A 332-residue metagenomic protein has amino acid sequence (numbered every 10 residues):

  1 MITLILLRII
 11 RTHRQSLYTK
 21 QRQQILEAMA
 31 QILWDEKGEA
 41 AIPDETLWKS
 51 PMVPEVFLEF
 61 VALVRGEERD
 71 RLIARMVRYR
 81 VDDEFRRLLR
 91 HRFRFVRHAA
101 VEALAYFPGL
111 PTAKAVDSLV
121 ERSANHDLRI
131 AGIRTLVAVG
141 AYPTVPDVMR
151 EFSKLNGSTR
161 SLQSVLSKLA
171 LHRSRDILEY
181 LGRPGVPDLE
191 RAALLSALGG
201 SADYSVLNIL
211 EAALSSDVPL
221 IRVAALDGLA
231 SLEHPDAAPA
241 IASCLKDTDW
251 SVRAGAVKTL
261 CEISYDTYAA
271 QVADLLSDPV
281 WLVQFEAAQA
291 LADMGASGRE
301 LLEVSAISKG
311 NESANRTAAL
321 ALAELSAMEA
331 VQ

Functional and structural regions predicted by a protein language model:
I2, L6-L17, Q21, E121 (+2 more regions): Long, contiguous interaction/recruitment modules in multidomain scaffold/adaptor proteins
L6-R90: N-terminal topogenic membrane-targeting module
R22-L26, P54, R69, A238 (+3 more regions): Short amphipathic alpha-helical segments that mediate assembly, nucleic-acid/protein binding, or membrane association
A41-D44, E55, M76-L89, G109-E121 (+7 more regions): Amphipathic alpha-helical scaffolding segments comprising HEAT/armadillo-like alpha-solenoid repeats
E59-M76, H98-P108, R129-A141, R150 (+10 more regions): Structural detector for internal amphipathic alpha-helices that build alpha-solenoid repeat scaffolds
R92-F93, A124-N125, L155-T159, G185-P187 (+4 more regions): Short inter-helical turns and helix N-cap capping residues of alpha-solenoid HEAT/ARM repeat scaffolds
A103, I307-K309: Short, flexible active-site recognition loops that position polar ligands and cofactors
